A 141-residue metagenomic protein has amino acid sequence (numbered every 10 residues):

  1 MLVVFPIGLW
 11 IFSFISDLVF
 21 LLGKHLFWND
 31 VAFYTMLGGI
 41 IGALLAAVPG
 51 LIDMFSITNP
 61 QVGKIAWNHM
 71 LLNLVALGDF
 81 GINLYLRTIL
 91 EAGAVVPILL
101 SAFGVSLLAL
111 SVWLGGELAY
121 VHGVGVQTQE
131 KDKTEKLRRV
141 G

Functional and structural regions predicted by a protein language model:
M1-G141: Polytopic transmembrane helical bundles with strong interfacial aromatic enrichment
